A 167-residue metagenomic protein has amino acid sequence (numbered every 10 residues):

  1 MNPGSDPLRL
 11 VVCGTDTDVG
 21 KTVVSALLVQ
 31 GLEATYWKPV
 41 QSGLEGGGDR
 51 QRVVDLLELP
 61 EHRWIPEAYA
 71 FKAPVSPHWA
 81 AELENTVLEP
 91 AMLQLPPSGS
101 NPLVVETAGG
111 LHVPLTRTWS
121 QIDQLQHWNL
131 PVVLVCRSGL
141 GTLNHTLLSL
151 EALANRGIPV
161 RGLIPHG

Functional and structural regions predicted by a protein language model:
M1-P3: Pre-Walker A adenine-sensing motif
S5-L8, L32-E33, P60-E61, G99-N101 (+2 more regions): Short coil/turn connectors at secondary-structure junctions
P7-R9, D18, V23-V87, L93-P96: N-terminal phosphate/diphosphate-binding loop that engages ATP/GTP or pyrophosphate donors across diverse enzyme folds
V12-C13: Hydrophobic anchor at the beta1->P-loop junction of P-loop NTPases
D16-D18, L143: A short linear-motif detector with a strong N-terminal bias
L27, T107-G167: Conserved catalytic-core segment of NTP-binding enzymes
K38, A73-S76, N101, L130 (+2 more regions): Hydrophobic alpha-helix-in-membranes signature
P77-L115, I122: Phosphate-binding/switch loop-helix module in NTP-utilizing enzymes
